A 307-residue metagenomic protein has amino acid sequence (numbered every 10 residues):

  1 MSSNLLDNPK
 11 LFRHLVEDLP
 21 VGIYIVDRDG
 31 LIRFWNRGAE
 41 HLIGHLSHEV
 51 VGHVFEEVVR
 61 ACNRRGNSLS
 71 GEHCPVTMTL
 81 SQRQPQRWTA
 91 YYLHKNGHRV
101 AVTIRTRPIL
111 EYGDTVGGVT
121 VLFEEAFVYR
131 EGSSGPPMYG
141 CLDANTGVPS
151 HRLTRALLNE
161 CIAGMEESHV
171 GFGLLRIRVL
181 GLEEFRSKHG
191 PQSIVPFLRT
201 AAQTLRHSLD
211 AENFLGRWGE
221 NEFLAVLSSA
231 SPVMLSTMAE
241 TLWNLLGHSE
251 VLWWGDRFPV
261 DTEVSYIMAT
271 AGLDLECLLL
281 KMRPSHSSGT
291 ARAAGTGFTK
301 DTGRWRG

Functional and structural regions predicted by a protein language model:
S2-E40: Sensory modules in modular signal-transduction proteins
A39-H53: PAS/PAS-like sensory domain cap-loop motif
V59-N96: Terminal output helix/cap of sensory domains in signal transduction proteins
H94-N96, R105-E111, L122-E125, S229 (+1 more regions): PAS-family sensory domains and close relatives that share small-molecule sensor folds
L110-G147, G303: Sensory coupling linkers of modular signal transduction proteins
D143-I162, E166-G173, L180-R206, G216-E220 (+3 more regions): Conserved long alpha-helical elements within nucleotide-processing catalytic cores of c-di-GMP signaling and class III
R217-S228, L252-S285, K300: A short glycine-enriched loop-to-beta-strand structural element that forms part of the catalytic core of nucleotide
D261, P284-G307: Flexible, glycine/charge-rich interdomain/linker segments that couple and regulate nucleotide signaling catalytic cores
